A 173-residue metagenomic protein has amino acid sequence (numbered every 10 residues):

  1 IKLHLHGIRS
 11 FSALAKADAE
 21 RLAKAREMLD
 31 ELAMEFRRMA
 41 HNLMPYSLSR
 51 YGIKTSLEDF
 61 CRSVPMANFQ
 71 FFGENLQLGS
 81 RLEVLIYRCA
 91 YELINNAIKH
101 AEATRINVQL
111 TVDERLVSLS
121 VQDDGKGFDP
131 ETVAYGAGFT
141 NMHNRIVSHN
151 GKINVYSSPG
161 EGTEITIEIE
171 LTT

Functional and structural regions predicted by a protein language model:
I1-T173: Coiled-coil dimerization/phosphotransfer module
